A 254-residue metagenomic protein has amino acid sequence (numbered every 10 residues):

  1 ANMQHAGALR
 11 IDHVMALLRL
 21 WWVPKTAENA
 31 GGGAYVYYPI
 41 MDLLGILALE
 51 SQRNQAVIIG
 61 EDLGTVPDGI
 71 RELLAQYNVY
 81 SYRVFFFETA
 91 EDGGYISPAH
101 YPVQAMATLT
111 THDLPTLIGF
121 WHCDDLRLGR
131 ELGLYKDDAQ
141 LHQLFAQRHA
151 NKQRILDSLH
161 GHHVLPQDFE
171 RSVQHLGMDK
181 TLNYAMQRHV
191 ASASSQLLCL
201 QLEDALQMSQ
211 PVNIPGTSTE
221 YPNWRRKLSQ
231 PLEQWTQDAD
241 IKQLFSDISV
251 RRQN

Functional and structural regions predicted by a protein language model:
A1-N254: Catalytic cores of glycan-processing enzymes that make or break glycosidic bonds
